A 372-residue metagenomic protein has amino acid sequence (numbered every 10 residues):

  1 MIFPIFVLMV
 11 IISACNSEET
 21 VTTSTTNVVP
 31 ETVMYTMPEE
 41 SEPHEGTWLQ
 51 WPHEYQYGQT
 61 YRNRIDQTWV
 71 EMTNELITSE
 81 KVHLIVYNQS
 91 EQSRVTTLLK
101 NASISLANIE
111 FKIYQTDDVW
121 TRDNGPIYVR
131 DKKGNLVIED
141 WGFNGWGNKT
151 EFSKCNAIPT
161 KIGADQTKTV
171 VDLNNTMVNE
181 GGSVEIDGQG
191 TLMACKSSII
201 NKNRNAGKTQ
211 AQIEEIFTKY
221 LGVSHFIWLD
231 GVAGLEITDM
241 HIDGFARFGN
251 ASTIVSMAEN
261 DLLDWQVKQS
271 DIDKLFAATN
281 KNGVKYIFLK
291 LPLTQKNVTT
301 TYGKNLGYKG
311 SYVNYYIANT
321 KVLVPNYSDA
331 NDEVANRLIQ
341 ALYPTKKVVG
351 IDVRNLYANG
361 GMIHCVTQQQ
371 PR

Functional and structural regions predicted by a protein language model:
M1-F3: Bacterial N-terminal signal peptides that target proteins for export
I11-A14: C-terminal motif of bacterial Sec signal peptides marking the signal peptidase cleavage site
N16-E18: Bacterial signal peptide processing site
T22-S24: Ser/Thr/Gly/Pro-rich low-complexity, disordered linker/stalk segments of secreted and cell-surface proteins
T26-R372: The feature marks the mature, well-folded catalytic cores of soluble enzymes
